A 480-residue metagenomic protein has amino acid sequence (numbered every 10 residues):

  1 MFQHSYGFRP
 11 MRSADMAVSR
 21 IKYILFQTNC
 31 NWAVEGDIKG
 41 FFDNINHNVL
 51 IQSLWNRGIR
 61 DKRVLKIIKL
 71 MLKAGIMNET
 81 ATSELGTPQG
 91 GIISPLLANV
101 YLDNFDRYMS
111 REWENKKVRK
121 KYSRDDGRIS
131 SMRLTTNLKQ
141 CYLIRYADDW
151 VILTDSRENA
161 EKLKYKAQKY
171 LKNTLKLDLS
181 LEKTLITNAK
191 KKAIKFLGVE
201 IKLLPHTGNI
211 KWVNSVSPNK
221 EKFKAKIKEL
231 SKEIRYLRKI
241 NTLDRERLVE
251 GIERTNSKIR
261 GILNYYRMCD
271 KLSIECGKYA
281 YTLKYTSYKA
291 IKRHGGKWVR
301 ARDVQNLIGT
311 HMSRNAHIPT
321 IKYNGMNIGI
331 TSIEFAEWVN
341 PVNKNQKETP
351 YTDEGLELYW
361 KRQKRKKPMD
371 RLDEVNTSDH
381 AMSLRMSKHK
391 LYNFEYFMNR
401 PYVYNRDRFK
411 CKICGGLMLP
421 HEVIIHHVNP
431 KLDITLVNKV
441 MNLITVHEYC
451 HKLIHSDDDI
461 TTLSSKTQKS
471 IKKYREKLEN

Functional and structural regions predicted by a protein language model:
Q3-L179, I186, A193: Conserved polymerase palm-domain catalytic core
K73, N78-E79, L175-D244, G251-R260: A conserved non-catalytic segment of reverse transcriptases and RNA-directed RNA polymerases corresponding to the late
K117-N137, I227-R238, I308-H317: Charged, glycine/proline-rich intrinsically disordered loops and linkers
Y122-L138, L177-L181, I321, W338 (+5 more regions): Flexible, glycine/threonine-enriched loop-and-boundary segments that flank and lead into catalytic domains of large
R247-M312: Non-catalytic, peripheral interaction segments enriched in hydrophobic/basic residues
K289-K390: Acidic catalytic cores of enzymes that act on phosphate-bearing nucleotides/polynucleotides
P368-I413, V437: Short, charged surface segments at domain edges that flank catalytic/cofactor-binding sites
G415-E448, D458-S465: Histidine-centered nuclease catalytic patch
